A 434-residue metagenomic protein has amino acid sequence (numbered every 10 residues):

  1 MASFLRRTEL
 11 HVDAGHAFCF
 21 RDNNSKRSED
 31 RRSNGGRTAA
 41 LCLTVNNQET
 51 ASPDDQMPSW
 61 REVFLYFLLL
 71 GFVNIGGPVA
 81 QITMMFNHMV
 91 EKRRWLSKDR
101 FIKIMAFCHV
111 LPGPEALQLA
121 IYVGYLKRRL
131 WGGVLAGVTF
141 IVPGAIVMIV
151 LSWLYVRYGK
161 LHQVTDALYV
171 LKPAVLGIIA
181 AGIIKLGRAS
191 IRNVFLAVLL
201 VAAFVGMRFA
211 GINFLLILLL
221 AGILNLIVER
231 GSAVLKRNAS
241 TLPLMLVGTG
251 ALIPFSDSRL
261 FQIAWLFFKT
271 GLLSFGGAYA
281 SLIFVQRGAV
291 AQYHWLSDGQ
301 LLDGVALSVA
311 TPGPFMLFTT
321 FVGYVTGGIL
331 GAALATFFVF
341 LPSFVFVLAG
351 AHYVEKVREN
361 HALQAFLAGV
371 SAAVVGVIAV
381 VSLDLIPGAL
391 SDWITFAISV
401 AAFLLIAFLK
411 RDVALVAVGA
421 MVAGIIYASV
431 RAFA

Functional and structural regions predicted by a protein language model:
M1-L111, Y122-T311, F315-A434: Multi-pass membrane proteins that catalyze or facilitate reactions on polyprenyl-/lipid-phosphate substrates and their
Q118-L119: Alpha-helical membrane segments and adjacent membrane-interface helices in multi-pass membrane proteins
